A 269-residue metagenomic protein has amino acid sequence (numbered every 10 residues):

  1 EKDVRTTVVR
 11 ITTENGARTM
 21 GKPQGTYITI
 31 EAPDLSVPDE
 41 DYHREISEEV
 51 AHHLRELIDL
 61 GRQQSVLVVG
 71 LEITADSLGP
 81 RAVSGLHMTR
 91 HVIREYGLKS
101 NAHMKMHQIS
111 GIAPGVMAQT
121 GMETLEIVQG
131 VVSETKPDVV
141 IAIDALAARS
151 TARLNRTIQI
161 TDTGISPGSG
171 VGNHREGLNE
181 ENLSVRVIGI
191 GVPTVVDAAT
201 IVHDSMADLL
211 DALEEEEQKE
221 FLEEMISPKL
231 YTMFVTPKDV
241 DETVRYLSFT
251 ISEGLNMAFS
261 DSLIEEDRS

Functional and structural regions predicted by a protein language model:
E1-V66: Extended, charged alpha/beta regions that create polyanion-binding interfaces
T29-P33, S65-T74, G111-G115: Short glycine-rich or small-residue beta-strand-to-loop segments that form or flank ligand, phosphate, metal/Fe-S
D41, E45, E49, S77 (+5 more regions): Conserved active-site and cofactor/substrate-binding residues in soluble primary-metabolism enzymes
G70-L78, A118, A145-R149: Gly/Ser/Thr-rich loops at beta-strand to alpha-helix junctions that form or flank small-molecule/cofactor-binding
I73-G111: Glycine-rich phosphate/diphosphate-binding loop of Rossmann-like nucleotide-binding domains
S100-V132, K136: A structural-propensity feature for long, helix-poor, extended segments
L125-E176: Glycine-rich phosphate-binding loop
I188-S269: C-terminal functional extensions of proteins
